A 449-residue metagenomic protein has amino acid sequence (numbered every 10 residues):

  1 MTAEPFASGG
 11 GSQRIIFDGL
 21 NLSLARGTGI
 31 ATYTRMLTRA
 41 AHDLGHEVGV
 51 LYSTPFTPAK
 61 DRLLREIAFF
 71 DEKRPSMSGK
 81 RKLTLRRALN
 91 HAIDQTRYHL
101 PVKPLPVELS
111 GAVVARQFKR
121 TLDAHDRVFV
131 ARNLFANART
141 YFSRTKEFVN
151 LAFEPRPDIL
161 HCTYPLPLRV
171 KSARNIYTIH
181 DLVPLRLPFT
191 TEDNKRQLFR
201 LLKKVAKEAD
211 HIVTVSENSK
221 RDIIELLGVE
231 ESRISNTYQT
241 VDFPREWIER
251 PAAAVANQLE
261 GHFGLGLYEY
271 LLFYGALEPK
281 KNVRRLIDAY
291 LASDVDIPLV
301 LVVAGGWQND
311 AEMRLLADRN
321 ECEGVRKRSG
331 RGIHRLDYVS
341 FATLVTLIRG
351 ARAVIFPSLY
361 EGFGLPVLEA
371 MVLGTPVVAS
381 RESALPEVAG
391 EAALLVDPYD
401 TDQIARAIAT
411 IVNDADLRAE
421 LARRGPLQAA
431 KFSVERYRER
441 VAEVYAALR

Functional and structural regions predicted by a protein language model:
T2-R449: Carbohydrate transferase catalytic cores enriched for Leloir-type hexosyltransferases
